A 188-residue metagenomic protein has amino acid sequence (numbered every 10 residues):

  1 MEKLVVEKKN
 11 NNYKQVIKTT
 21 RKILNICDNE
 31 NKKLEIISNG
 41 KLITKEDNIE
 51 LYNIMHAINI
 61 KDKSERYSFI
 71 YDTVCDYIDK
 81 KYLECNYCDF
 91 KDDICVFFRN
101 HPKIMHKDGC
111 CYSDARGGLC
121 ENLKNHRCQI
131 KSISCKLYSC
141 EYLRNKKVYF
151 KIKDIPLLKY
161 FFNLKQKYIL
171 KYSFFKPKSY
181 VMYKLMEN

Functional and structural regions predicted by a protein language model:
M1-N188: Short loop/turn segments that flank or connect secondary-structure elements
